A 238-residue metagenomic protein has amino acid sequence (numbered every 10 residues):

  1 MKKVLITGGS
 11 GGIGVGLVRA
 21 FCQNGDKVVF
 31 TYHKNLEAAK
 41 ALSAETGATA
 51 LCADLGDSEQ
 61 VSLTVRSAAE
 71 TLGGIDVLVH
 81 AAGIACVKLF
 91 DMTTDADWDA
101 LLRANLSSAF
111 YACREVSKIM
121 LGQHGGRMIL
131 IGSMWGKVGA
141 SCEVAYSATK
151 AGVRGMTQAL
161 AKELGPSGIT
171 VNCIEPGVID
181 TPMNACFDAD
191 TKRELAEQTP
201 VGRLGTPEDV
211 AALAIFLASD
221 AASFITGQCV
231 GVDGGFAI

Functional and structural regions predicted by a protein language model:
S10-G12: Conserved glycine-rich cofactor-binding loop
N24-K40: Conserved glycine-rich Rossmann-like NAD(P)H-binding loop of the short-chain dehydrogenase/reductase
L89-F90, T94-L102, N184, T191 (+1 more regions): Substrate-binding pocket helix/loop in short-chain dehydrogenase/reductase
F110, G125, R203-V232, A237: C-terminal substrate-recognition "lid" of short-chain dehydrogenase/reductases
C113, T149, T157: Active-site helix of classical SDR
K118, K162-P166, S223: Alpha-helical segment proximal to the catalytic Tyr-Lys
S133: Residue(s) in the substrate-gating loop at a strand-loop-helix junction that position the organic substrate next
